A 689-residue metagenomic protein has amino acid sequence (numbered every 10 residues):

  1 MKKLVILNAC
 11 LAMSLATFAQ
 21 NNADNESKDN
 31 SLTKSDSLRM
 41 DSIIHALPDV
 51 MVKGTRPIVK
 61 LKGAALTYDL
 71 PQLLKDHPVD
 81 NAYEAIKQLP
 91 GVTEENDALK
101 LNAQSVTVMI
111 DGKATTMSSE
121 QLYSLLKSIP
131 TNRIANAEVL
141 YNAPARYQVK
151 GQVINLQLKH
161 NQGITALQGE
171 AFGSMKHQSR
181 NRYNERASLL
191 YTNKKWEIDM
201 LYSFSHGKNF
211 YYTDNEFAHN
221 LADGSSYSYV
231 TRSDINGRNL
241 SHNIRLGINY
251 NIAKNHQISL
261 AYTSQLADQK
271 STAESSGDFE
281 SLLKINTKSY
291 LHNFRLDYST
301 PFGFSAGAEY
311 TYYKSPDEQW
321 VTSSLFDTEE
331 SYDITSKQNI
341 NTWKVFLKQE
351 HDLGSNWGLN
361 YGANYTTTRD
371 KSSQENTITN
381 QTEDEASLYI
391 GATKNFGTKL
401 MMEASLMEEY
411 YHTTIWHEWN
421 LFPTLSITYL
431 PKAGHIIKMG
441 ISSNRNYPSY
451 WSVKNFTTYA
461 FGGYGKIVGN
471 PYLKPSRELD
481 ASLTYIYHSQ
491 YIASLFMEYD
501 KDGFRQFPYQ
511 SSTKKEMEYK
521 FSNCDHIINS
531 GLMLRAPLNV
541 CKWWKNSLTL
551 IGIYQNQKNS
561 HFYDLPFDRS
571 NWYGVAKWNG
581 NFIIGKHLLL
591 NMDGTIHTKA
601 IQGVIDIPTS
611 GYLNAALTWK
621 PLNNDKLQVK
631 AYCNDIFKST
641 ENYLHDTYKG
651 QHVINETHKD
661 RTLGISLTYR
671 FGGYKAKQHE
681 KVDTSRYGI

Functional and structural regions predicted by a protein language model:
Q20-N22, P621-I689: C-terminal beta-signal and adjacent terminal beta-strands/loops of Gram-negative outer-membrane beta-barrel proteins
N21-L74, E94-N96, A103-S105, G151: Short, acidic, small-residue-rich periplasmic hinge/interaction motif at the N-terminus of Gram-negative outer-membrane
L38, D49, A82-A85, L122-S124 (+3 more regions): N-terminal periplasmic accessory domains that precede and gate Gram-negative outer-membrane beta-barrel machines
I58, Y83-S118: Extracytoplasmic beta-strand/coil segments of soluble accessory domains associated with Gram-negative outer-membrane
T115-N142: Short acidic/polar hinge/loop motifs at secondary-structure boundaries that mediate gating or recognition
R180-K208, G224-S271, Y290-F294, T300-P301 (+1 more regions): Transmembrane beta-barrel wall of Gram-negative outer-membrane proteins
W196, S241-D268, L282-P423, T428-G434 (+2 more regions): Face-selective signature of the C-terminal outer-membrane beta-barrel domain
R445-L495, Y499-K501, Y519-S530, A536-N539 (+1 more regions): Outer-membrane beta-barrel signature, preferentially recognizing the C-terminal barrel domain of Gram-negative
